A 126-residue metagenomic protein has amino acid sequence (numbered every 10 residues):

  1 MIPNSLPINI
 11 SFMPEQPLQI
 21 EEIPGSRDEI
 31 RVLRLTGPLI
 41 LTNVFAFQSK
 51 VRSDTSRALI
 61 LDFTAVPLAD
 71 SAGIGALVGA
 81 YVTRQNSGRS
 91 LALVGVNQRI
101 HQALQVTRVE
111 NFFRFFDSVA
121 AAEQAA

Functional and structural regions predicted by a protein language model:
M1-F12: N-terminal amphipathic/basic-hydrophobic helices that include classical n-h-c signal peptides and signal-anchor
F12-S49: STAS-typified acidic loop motif
P38-F113: Amphipathic alpha-helical interaction surfaces in cytosolic regulatory modules
R114-S118: Short acidic-hydrophobic, aromatic-tinged amphipathic segments that line or gate anion-handling sites
A120-A125: Short, charged, intrinsically disordered terminal tails
